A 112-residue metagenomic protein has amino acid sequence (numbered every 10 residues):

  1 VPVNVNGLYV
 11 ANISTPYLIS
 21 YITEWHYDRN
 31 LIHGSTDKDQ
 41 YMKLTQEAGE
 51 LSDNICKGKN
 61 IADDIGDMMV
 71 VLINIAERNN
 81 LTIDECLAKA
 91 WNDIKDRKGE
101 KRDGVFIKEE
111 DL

Functional and structural regions predicted by a protein language model:
V1-I65, M69-L112: Flexible "arm" and connector segments at domain edges
